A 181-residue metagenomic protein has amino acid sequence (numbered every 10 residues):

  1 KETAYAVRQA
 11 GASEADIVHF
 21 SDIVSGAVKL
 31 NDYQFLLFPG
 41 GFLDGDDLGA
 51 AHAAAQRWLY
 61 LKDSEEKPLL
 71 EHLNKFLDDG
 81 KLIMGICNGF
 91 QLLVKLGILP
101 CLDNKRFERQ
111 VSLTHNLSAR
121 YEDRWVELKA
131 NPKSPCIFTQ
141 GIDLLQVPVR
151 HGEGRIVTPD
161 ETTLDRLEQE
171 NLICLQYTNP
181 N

Functional and structural regions predicted by a protein language model:
K1-I86, F90-E108, T114-D123, P159-E168: N-terminal beta1-alpha1 cap of cysteine-dependent amidohydrolase-like domains
W125, A130-N181: C-terminal and late-domain segments of enzyme folds
